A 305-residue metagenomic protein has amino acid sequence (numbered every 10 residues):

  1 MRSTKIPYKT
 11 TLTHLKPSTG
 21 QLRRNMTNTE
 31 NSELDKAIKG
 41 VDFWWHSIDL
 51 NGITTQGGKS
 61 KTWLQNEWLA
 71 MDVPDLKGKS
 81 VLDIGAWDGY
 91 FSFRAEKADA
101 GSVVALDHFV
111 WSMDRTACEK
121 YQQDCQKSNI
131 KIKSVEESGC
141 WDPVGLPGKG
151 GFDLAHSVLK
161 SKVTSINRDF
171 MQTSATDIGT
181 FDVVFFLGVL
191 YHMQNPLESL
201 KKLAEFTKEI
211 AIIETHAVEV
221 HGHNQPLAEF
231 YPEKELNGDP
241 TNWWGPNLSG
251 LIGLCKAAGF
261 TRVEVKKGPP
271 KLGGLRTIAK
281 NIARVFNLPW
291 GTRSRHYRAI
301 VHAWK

Functional and structural regions predicted by a protein language model:
R2-F181, L227, H296-K305: Conserved N-terminal segment of class I S-adenosyl-L-methionine
G78-S80, G139, F186-L187, N237-D239: Short, contiguous strand/loop micro-motifs
L82, L106, L187, I213-E214: Active-site flanking residues adjacent to catalytic metal/cofactor-binding acidic residues
L82-S92, V183-N195, S199-K202: Conserved beta-strand->loop/alpha-helix structural units within folded catalytic cores of enzymes with alpha/beta
G89, H108, V189, H216 (+1 more regions): Flexible loop residues that form catalytic and substrate-binding hotspots at small-molecule/glycan-binding clefts
R115, Q123-N129, L187, N281-W290: Short, structured secondary-structure boundary patches
P143-K149, F170-D177, F185, Q194-K305: S-adenosyl-L-methionine-dependent methyltransferase catalytic module, highlighting the catalytic core
